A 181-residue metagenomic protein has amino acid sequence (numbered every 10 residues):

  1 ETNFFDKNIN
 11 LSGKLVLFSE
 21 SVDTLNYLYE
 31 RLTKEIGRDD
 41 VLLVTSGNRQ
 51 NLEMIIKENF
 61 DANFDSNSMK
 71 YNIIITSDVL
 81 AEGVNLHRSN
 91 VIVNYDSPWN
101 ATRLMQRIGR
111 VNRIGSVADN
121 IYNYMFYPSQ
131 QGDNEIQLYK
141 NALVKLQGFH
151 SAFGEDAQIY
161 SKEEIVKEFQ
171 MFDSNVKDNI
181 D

Functional and structural regions predicted by a protein language model:
E1-E20, Y27-E30: Conserved interdomain hinge at the start of the Helicase C-terminal
S12-G13, I36-D40, M69-Y71, H87-V91 (+1 more regions): Short glycine-/polar-rich loops that comprise or flank the Walker A/P-loop and associated switch/sensor motifs
E20-T45: Conserved helicase motor "Helicase C" RecA-like lobe of SF1/SF2 P-loop NTPases
L42-S77: Conserved helicase ATPase core of P-loop NTP-dependent helicases/translocases
S68-M69, I74-S89, G109-I114: SF2 helicase motor core recognition
N100-N123: Conserved SF2 helicase motif VI
S116-D181: C-terminal accessory region of SF2 helicases/translocases
